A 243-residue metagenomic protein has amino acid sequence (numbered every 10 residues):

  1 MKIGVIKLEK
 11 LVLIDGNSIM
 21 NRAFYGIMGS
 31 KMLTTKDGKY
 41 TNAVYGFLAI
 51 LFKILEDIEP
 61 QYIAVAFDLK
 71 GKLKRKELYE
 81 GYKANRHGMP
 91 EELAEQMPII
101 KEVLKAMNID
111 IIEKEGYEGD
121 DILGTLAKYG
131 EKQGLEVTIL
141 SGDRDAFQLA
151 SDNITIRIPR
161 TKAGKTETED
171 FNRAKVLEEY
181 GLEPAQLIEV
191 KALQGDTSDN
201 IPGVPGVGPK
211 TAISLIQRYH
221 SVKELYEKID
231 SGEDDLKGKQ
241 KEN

Functional and structural regions predicted by a protein language model:
I6-L140, R144-D170: Noncatalytic, basic helical substrate-engagement surface that gates or grips nucleic-acid strands
K7, E59-A64, I109, K132 (+2 more regions): Non-catalytic nucleic-acid-binding/docking modules located in mid-to-C-terminal regions of nucleic-acid enzymes
